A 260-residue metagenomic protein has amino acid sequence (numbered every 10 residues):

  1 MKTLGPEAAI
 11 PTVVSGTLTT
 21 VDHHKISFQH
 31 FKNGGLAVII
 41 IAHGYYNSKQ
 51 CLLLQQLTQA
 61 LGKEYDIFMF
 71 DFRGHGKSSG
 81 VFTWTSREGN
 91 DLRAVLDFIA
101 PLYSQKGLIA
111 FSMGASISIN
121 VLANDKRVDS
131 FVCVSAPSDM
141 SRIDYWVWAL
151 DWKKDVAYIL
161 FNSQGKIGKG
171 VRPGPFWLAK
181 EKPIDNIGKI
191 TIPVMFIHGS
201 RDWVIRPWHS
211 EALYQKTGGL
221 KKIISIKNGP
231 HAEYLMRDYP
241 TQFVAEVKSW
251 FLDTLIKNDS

Functional and structural regions predicted by a protein language model:
M1-N33: N-terminal cap/lid segment of alpha/beta-hydrolase-fold proteins
Y45-T58: The serine-hydrolase catalytic nucleophile loop
T58-S79: Conserved alpha/beta-hydrolase
R73-L102: Catalytic nucleophile-loop/oxyanion-hole region of alpha/beta-hydrolase and closely related hydrolase-like folds
A123-F176: Hydrolase active-site cap/lid region
I190-T191, F196-H198, D202: Short beta-strand/loop motif that positions the catalytic acidic residue of the alpha/beta-hydrolase fold
R201-I205, E233: Acidic catalytic loop of the alpha/beta-hydrolase fold
G229-P240: Catalytic histidine-centered segment of alpha/beta-hydrolase-like enzymes
